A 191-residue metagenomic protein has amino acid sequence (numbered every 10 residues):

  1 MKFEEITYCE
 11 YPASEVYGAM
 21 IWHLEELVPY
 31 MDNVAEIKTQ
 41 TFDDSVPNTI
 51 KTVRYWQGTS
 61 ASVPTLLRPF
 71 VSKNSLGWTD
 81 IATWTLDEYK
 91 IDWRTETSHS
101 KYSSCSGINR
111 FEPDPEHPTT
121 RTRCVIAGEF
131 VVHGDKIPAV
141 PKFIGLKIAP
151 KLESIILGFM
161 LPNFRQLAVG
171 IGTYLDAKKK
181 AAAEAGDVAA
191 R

Functional and structural regions predicted by a protein language model:
M1-I6, I37-D43, T97, I108-P113 (+1 more regions): Soluble, non-transmembrane catalytic domains of enzymes that act on hydrophobic metabolites at membranes
M1-L66: Hydrophobic ligand-binding cavity/cleft-lining segments
Y17, V28, F42-N48, L86 (+6 more regions): Anionic, Ser/Thr-rich low-complexity intrinsically disordered regions
H23-L27, T85, G170, Y174: Conserved short hydrophobic interaction patches
Q40-K51, T85-D87, D114-T119: Short, ordered beta-strand-loop transition motifs
V53, W78, T83, D92-I155: Beta-strand/loop substructures that line and gate deep hydrophobic ligand-binding cavities in soluble
V63-T85: Helix-adjacent hinge/juxtasegments
K142-A190: A conserved amphipathic terminal alpha-helix motif
